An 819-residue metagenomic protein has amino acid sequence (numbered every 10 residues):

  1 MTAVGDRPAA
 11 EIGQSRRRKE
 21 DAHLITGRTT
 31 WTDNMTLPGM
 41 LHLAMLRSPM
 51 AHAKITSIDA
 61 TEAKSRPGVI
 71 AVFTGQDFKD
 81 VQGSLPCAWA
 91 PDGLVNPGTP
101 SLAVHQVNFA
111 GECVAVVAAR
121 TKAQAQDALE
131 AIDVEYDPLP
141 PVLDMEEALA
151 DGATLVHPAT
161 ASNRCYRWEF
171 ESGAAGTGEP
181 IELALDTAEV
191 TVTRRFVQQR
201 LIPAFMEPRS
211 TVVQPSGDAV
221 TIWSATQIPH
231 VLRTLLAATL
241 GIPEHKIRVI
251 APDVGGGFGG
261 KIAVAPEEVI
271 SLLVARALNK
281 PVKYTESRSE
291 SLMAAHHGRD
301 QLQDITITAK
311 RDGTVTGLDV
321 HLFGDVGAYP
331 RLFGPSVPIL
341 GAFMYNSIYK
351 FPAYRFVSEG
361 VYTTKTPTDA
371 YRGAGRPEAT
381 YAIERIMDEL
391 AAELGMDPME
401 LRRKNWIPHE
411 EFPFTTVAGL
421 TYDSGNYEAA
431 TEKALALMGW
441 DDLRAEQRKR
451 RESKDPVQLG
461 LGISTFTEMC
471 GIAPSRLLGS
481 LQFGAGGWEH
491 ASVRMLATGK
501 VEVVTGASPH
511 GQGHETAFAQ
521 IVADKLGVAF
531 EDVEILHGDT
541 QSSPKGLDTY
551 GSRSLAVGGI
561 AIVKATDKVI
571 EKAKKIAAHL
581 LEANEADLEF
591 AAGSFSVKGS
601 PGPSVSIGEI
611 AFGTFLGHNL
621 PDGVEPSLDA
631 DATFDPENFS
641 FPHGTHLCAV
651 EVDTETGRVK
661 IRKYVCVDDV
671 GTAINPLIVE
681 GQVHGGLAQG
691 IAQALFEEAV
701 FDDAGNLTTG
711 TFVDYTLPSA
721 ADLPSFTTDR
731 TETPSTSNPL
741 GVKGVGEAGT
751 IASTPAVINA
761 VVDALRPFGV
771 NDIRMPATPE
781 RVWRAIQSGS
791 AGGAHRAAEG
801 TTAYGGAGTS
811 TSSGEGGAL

Functional and structural regions predicted by a protein language model:
M1-R167: Flexible, low-hydrophobicity surface segments
Q14, E20-T26, A90-D92, P97 (+5 more regions): Glycine-rich loop/linker segments at domain edges
K19-H23, E130-L143, T234, A238-T239 (+6 more regions): Extended active-site and interfacial segments that coordinate phosphate-rich ligands in large catalytic machineries
L43, V220-S224, K500-T505, I661-K663: Short, aliphatic-rich beta-strand segments
R66, G75-Q76, G241-K246, R276-Y284 (+4 more regions): C-terminal catalytic domains of large/alpha subunits in multi-subunit enzymes
Q82-C87, A128-A131, S224, R233-L235 (+13 more regions): Short acidic, glycine/serine/threonine-rich loops at helix termini
T154-L240, P408-K500, T708-D722, T727-D729: Helix-loop-helix junctions that connect adjacent transmembrane helices in secondary transporters/permeases, recognized
G257-N279, K283-T285, H514-V522: Thiamine diphosphate
